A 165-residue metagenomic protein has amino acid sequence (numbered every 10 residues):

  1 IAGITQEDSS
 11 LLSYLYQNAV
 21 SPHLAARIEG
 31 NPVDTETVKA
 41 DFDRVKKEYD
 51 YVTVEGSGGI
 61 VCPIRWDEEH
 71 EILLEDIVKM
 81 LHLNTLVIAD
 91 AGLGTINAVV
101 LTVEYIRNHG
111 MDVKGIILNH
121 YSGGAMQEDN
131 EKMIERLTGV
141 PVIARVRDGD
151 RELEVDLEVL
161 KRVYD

Functional and structural regions predicted by a protein language model:
I1-P32, E36, D41-R44: N-terminal phosphate/diphosphate-binding loop that engages ATP/GTP or pyrophosphate donors across diverse enzyme folds
V38, F42-H70: Switch II (G3) loop of P-loop NTPases
T53-E55, L86-I88, I117: Structural motif
S57-G58, G92, Y121, G149: Anionic group-transfer/hydrolysis microenvironments
W66-E75, V100-V103, Q127-K132: Charged helix-capping and loop-helix junction motifs
D67-A91: Inter-motif core of Ras-like GTPase G domains
E104-D165: C-terminal lobe/tail of nucleotide-utilizing enzymes
